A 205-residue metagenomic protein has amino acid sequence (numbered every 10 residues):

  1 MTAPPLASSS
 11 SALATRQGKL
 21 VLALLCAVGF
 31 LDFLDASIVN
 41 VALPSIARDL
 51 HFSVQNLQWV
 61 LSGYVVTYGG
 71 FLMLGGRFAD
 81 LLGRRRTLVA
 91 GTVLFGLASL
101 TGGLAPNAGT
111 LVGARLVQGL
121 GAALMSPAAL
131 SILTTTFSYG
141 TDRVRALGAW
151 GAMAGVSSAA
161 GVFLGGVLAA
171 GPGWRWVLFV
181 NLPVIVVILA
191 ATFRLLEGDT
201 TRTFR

Functional and structural regions predicted by a protein language model:
T2-R194: Transmembrane-helix bundle of Major Facilitator Superfamily
L189-R205: Helix-loop junctions on the cytosolic side of multi-pass membrane transporters, especially the intracellular loop
